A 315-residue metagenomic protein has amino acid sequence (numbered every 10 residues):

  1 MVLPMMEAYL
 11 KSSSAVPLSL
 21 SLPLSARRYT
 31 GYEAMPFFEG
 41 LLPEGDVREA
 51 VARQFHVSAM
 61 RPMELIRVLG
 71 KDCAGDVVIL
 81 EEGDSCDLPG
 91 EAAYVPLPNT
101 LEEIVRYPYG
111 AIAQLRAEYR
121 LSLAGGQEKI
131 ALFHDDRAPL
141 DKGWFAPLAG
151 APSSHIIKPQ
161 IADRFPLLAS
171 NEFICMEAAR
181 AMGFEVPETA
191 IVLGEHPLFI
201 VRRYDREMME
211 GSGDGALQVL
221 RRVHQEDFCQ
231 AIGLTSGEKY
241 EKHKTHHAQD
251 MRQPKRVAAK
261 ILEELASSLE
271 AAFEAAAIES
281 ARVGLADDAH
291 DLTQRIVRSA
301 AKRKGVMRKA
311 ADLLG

Functional and structural regions predicted by a protein language model:
M1-G315: Phosphate/dinucleotide-binding and metal-coordinating scaffold of catalytic cores in nucleotide-dependent enzymes
